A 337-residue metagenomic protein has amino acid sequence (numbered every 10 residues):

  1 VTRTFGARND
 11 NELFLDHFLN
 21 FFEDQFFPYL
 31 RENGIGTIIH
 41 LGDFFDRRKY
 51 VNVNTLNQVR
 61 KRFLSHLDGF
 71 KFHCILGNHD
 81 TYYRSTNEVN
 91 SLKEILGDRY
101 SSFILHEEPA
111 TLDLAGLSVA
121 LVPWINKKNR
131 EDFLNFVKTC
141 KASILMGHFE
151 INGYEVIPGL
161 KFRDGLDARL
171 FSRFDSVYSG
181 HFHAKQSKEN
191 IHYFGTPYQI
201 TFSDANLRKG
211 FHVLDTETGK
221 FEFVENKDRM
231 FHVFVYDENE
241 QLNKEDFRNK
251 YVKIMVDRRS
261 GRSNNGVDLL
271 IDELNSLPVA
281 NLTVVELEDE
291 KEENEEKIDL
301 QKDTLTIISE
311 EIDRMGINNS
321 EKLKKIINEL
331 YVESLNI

Functional and structural regions predicted by a protein language model:
T2-F5, D46-K49, I75-S85, L112-D113 (+4 more regions): Active-site environment of divalent metal-dependent phosphoester hydrolases
T4-T111, L170-F174: Core catalytic region of metal-dependent phosphoesterases/phosphodiesterases, especially metallo-beta-lactamase-like
I38, D43, V59, G77 (+6 more regions): Divalent metal-coordination and catalytic microenvironments
I38, F72-C74, V119, S143 (+2 more regions): Hydrophobic/aromatic residues located in beta-strands of well-ordered beta-sheets within soluble catalytic
V59, D80-R169: Conserved catalytic scaffold of divalent metal-dependent phosphoesterases
L64-D68, F136-C140, A168-R173, E245-F247: Short, conserved loop/helix-junction motifs that constitute active-site signature segments in enzyme catalytic cores
I151-N152, I157-E222: Conserved beta-sheet core of the metallophosphoesterase superfamily
T216-I337: Accessory, non-catalytic peripheral segments of nucleic-acid enzymes
